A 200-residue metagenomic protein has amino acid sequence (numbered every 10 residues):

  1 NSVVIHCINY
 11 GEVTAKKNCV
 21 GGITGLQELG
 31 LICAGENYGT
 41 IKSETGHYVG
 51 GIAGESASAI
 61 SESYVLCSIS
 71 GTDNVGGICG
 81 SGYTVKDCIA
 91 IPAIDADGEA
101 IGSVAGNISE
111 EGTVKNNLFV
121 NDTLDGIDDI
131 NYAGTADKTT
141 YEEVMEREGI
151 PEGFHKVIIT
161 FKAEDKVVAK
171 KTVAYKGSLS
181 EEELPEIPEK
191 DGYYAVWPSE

Functional and structural regions predicted by a protein language model:
N1-E164: Predominantly extracellular beta-rich ligand-binding scaffolds that present long acidic/polar faces for carbohydrate
E152-V173, G177, D191: Conserved N-terminal submotifs of small, disulfide-stabilized extracellular modules
S178-E200: Surface-exposed interfaces of beta-sheet-rich extracellular modules
